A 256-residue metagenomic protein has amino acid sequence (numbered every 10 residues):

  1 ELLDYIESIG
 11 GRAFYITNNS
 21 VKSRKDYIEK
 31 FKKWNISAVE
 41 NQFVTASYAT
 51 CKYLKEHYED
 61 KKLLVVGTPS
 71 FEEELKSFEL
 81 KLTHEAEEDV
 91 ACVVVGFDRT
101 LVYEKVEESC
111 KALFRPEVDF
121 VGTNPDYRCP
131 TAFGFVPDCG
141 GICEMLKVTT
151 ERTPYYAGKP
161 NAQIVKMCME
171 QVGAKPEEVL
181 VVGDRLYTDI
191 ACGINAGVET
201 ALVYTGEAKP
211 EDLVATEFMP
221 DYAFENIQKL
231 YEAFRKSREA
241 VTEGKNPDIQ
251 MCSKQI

Functional and structural regions predicted by a protein language model:
E1-S8, S20-V44, C51-I256: Asp-based, Mg2+/Mn2+-dependent phosphohydrolase catalytic module
R12: N-terminal phosphate-binding loop and flanking beta/alpha elements of the actin-like ATPase fold
